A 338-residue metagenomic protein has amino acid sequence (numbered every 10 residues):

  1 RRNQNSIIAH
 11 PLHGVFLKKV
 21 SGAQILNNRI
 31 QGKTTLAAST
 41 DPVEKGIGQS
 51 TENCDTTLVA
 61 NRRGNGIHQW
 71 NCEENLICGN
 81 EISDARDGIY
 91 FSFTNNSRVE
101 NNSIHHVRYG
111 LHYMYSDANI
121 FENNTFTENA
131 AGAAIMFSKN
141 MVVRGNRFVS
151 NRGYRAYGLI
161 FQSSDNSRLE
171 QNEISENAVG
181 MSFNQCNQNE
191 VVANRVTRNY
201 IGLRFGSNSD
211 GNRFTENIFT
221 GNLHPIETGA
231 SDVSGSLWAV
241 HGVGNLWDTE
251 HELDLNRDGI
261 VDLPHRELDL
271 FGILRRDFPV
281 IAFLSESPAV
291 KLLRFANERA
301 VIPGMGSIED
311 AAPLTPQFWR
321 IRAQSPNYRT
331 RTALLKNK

Functional and structural regions predicted by a protein language model:
R2, H10, V15, V20 (+22 more regions): Parallel beta-helix/beta-solenoid
N3-N5, A23, N28, N75 (+18 more regions): Consensus "Asn ladder" position of solenoid repeat domains
Q4-L17, T40-Q69, D84-Y90, H106-Y109 (+5 more regions): Extracellular beta-strand/beta-solenoid scaffold signature
N5, V43-R62, S209-K338: Acidic, glycine- and Ser/Thr-rich low-complexity intrinsically disordered tracts in extracellular/secreted proteins
K33-D41: Proline-centered turn/helix-capping motifs that create local helix->coil transitions or kinks
R204-F205: Long, low-complexity, polar and repeat-rich extracellular regions of very large Gram-negative surface proteins
